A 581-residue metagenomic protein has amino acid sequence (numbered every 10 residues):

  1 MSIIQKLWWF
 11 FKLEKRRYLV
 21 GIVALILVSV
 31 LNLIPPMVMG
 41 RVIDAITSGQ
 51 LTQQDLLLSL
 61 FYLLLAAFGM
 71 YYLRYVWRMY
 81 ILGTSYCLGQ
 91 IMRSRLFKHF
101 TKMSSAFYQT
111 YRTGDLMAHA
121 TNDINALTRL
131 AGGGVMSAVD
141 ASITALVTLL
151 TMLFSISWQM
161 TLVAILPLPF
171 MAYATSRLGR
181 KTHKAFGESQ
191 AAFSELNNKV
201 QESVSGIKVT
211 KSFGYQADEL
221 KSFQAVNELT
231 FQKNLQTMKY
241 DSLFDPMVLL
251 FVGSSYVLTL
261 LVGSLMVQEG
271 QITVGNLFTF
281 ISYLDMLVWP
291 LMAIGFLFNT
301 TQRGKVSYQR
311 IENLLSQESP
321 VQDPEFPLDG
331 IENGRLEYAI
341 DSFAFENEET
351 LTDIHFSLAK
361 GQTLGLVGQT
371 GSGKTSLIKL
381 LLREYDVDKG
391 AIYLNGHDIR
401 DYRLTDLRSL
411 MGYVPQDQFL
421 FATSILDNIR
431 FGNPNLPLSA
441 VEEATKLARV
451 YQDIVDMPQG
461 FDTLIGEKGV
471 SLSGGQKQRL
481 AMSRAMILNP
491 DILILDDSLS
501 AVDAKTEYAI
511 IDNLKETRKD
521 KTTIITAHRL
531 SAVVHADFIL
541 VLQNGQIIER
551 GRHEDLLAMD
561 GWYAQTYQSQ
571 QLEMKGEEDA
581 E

Functional and structural regions predicted by a protein language model:
M1-K15, L116: A short amphipathic helical element positioned immediately N-terminal to and/or at the very start of a transmembrane
K12-K15, S105-A106, N122-A131, V135 (+8 more regions): An intracellular "coupling" helix at the cytosolic face of ABC transporter transmembrane type-1 domains
Y18-L73, F154-Q159, Q271-V274: Transmembrane helix-loop-helix hairpins at lipid-water interfaces of multipass membrane proteins, especially the type-1
V23, L31-I34, T121-L166, F251-S255 (+1 more regions): Hydrophobic alpha-helical transmembrane segments of ABC transporter permease domains
Y86, S94-A118, N122-I124, N198-S222 (+5 more regions): Short intracellular "coupling" helices and adjacent cytoplasmic loop segments at the cytosolic face of multi-pass
V163-L178, T279-V288: Small-residue-enriched core segments of transmembrane alpha-helices in multipass membrane transport and channel
Y215, K239, M286-L314: Cytosolic ends of transmembrane helices, especially the final helix of ABC transmembrane type-1 domains
D329-E581: ABC-type nucleotide-binding domain
